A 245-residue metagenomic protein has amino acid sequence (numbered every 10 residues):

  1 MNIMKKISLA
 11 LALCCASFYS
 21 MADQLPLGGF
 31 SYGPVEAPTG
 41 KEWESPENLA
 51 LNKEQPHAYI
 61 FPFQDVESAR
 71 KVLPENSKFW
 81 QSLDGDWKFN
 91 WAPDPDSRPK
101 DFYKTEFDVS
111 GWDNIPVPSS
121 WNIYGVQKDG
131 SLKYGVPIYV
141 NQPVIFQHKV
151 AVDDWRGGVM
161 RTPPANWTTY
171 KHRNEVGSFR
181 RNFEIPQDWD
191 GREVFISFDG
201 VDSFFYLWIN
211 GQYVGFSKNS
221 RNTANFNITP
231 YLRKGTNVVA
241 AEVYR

Functional and structural regions predicted by a protein language model:
M1-I3: Short, Lys/Arg-enriched N-terminal segments with co-localized hydrophobic residues within the first ~10-30 amino acids
K5-A10: Sec-dependent signal peptide recognition, specifically the positively charged N-region followed immediately by
L13-C14: Short, linear, compositionally biased motifs with a strong N-terminal bias
D23-S197: Extended carbohydrate-recognition surfaces in non-catalytic/accessory domains of CAZymes and lectin-like proteins
D199-F204: Short proline/glycine-enriched turn/loop motifs at strand-loop junctions of beta-rich domains
I209-R245: Beta-strand-rich ligand-recognition modules
